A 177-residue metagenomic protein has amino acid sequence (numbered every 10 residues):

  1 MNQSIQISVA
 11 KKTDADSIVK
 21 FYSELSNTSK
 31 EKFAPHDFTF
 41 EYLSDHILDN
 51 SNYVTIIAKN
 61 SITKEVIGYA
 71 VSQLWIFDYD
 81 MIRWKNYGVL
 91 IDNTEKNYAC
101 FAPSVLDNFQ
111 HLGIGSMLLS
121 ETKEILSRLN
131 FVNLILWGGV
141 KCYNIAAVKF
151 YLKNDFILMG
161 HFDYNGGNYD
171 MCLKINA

Functional and structural regions predicted by a protein language model:
S4-K20: A short beta-loop-alpha structural element at the N-terminal edge of CoA-dependent acyl/N-acetyltransferase catalytic
K32-S61: Active-site rim helix/loop that mediates acceptor-substrate recognition in acyltransferases
T63-A102: Conserved acyl-donor/pantetheine-binding loop and adjacent beta-alpha core of acyl/acetyltransferases and related
G88-I91, C100-H111, G139-K141: A short, internal acetyl-CoA/4′-phosphopantetheine-binding micro-motif in the GNAT/acyltransferase core
N97, L126-V140: Conserved GNAT acetyl-CoA-binding A-motif
Q110, I135-A147, Y164-N168: Conserved beta-strand-loop-alpha-helix junction that forms the acyl-donor binding cleft
H111-E124, K149, K153: Conserved acetyl-CoA-binding loop-helix of GNAT-fold acetyltransferases
V148, K153, M159-A177: C-terminal "cap" of GNAT-fold acetyltransferases
